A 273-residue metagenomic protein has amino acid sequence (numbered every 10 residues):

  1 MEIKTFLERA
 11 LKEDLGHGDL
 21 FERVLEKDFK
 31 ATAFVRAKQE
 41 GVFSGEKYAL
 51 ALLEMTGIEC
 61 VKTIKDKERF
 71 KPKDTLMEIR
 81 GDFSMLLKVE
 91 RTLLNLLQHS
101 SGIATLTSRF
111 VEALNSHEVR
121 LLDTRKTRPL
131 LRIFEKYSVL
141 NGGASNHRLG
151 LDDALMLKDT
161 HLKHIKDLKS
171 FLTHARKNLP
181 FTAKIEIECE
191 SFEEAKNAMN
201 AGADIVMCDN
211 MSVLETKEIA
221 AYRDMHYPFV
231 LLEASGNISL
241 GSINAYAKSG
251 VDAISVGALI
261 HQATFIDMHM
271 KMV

Functional and structural regions predicted by a protein language model:
M1-E190, E194-A201, I205, K217-E218 (+4 more regions): Acidic/glycine-rich phosphate/pyrophosphate-binding loops and surrounding catalytic core that coordinate Mg2+
N210, G236, A258: Short secondary-structure boundary segments
R223: Conserved hydrophobic residues forming the short capping helix/wall of the S-adenosyl-L-methionine
A234-S235, L240: Structured functional modules or segments
H269-V273: Active-site loop ensemble at the mouth of alpha/beta enzyme cores that anchors a bound cofactor
